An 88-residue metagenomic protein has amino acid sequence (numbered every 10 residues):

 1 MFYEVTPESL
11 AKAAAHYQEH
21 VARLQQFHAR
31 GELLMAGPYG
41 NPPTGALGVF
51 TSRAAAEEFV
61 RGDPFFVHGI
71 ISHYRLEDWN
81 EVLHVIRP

Functional and structural regions predicted by a protein language model:
M1-P88: Conserved, structured core segments of small domains
